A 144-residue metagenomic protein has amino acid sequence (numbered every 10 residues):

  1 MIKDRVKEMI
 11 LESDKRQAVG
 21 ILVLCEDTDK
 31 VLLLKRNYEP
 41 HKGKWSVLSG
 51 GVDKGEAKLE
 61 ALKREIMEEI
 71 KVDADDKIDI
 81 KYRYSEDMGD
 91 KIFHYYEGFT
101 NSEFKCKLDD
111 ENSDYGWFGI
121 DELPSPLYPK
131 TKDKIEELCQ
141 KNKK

Functional and structural regions predicted by a protein language model:
I2-M9: Short linear clamp-binding motif
M9-V31: Conserved N-terminal beta-strand and adjoining loop/helix that marks the start of the Nudix/MutT-like hydrolase domain
R16-Q17, C25-D27, R83-C106, G116 (+2 more regions): Active-site-adjacent beta-strand/loop module that shapes the phosphate/pyrophosphate-binding cleft
D29-E69: Conserved Nudix-box catalytic region and its N-terminal flanking loop in Nudix hydrolases and closely related
L48, K54, E97, D110 (+1 more regions): Functional cleft and adjacent loop/helix regions within the main domain that mediate ligand binding or catalysis
D73-R83: A short coil-to-beta-strand element that immediately follows conserved catalytic motifs
S113: A conserved catalytic-core signature of glycosyltransferases
L123-P124: A generic structural signal for short hydrophobic patches within well-formed alpha-helices
